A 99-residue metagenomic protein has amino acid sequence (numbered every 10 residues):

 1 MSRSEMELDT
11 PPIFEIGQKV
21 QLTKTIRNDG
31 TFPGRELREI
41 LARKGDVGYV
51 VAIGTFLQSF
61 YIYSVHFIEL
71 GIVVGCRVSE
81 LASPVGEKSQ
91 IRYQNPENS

Functional and structural regions predicted by a protein language model:
S2-S99: Basic/aromatic-rich interaction segments and small domains that mediate binding to polyanionic partners
